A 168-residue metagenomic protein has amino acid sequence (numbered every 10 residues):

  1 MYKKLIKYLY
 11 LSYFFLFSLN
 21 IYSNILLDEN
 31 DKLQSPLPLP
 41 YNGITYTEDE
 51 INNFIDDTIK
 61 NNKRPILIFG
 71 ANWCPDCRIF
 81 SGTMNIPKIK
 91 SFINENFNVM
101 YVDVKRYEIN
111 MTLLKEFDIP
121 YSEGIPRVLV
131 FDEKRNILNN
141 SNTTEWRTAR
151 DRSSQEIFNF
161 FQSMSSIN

Functional and structural regions predicted by a protein language model:
Y2-Y10: Bacterial N-terminal signal peptides that target proteins for export
N24-N61: N-terminal leader/targeting and pre-domain segments
N61-C74: Short active-site neighborhood of thiol/selenol oxidoreductases, capturing the structured segment around
C74-R78, V128: The canonical Cys-X-X-Cys-His
R78-F92: Typically the conserved alpha-helix immediately C-terminal to a functionally engaged Cys/Sec in thioredoxin-like
I93-M111: Thiol-based oxidoreductase modules, predominantly thioredoxin-like and allied folds used for disulfide exchange
E123-N168: Non-catalytic, surface beta->alpha helical segment in thiol-disulfide oxidoreductase systems
